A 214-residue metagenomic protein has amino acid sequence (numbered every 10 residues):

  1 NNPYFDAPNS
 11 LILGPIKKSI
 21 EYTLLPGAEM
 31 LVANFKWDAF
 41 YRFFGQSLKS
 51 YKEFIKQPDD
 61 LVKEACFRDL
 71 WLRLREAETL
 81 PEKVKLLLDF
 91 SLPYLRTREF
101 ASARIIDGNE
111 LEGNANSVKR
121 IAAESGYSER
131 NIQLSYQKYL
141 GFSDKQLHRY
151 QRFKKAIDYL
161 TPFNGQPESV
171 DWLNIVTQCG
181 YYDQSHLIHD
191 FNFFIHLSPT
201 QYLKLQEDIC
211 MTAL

Functional and structural regions predicted by a protein language model:
N1-K119, S125-E129, F142-D144, D158-G180 (+1 more regions): Alpha-helical bundle regulatory/interaction domains
I132, Y139, A156: DNA major-groove recognition helices of helix-turn-helix
S135-L147, F191-P199: HTH DNA-binding helix-turn interface
Y150: Residues immediately within or flanking Cys/His clusters that coordinate Zn2+ in small zinc-binding modules
